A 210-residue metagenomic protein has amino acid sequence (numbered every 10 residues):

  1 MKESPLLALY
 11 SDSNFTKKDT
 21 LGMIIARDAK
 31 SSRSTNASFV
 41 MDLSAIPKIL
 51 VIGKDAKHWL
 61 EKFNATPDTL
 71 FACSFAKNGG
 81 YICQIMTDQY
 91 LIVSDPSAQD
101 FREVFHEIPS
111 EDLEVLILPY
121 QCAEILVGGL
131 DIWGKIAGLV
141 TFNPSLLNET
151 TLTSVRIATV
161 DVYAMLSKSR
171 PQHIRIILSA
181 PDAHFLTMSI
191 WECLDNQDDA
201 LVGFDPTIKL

Functional and structural regions predicted by a protein language model:
M1-F71, Q197-L210: Acidic, proline/glycine-enriched N-terminal capping motif
S32, E124-F142, K209-L210: Short, low-order "capping/linker" segments at domain edges
T35-L43, K77-I85, D112-I117, A158-Q172 (+1 more regions): Short, flexible, solvent-exposed loop/turn segments with mixed acidic/basic and small polar residues
L43-P47, K54-Q89, S97-P109: A glycine-rich, hydrophobic loop/mini-helix early in the fold
K54, Q89, S94-D100, G129-W133 (+1 more regions): Helix N-cap motif at beta-to-alpha junctions
D55-N78, D131-V160: Internal amphipathic helical hairpin motif
P67-D68, H106-P119, N143-L146, I190-V202: A common structural junction motif
P171-V202: Mixed-charge, glycine-accented linear interaction segment located at domain edges/termini
